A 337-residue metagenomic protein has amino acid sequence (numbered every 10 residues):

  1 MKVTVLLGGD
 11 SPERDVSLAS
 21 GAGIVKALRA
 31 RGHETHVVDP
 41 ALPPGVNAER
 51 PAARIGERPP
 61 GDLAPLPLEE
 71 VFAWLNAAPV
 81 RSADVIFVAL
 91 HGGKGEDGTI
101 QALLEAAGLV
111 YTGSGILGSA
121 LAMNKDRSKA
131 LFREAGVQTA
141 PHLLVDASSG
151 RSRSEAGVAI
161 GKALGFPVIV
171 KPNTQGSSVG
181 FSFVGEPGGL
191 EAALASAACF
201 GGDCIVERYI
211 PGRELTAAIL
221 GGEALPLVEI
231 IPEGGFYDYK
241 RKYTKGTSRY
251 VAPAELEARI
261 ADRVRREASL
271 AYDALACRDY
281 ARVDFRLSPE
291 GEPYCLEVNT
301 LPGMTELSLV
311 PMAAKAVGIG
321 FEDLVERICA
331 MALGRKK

Functional and structural regions predicted by a protein language model:
M1, D10, R133, E257-K337: ATP-dependent carboxylate activation and anion-phosphoryl transfer catalytic cores that bind Mg-ATP to form
M1-L117, L121-M123, R127, V145-E155 (+2 more regions): ATP-binding N-terminal substructure of ATP-dependent carboxylate-amine bond-forming enzymes
M1-L6, T244-P253, L309: A short small-residue
M1-L7, A19, V80, L121-G212: Active-site nucleotide/adenylate-binding loops and adjacent lid/helix of ATP-dependent enzymes
T35, V110-Y111, T139, V168 (+1 more regions): Hydrophobic beta-strand scaffold residues
A102-Y111, E186, E191, A316-G318: A glycine- and small-aliphatic-rich helix-loop capping segment at beta-alpha/alpha-beta transitions that lines
S182-R266, L287-Y294: Phosphate-binding site of ATP-dependent enzymes
